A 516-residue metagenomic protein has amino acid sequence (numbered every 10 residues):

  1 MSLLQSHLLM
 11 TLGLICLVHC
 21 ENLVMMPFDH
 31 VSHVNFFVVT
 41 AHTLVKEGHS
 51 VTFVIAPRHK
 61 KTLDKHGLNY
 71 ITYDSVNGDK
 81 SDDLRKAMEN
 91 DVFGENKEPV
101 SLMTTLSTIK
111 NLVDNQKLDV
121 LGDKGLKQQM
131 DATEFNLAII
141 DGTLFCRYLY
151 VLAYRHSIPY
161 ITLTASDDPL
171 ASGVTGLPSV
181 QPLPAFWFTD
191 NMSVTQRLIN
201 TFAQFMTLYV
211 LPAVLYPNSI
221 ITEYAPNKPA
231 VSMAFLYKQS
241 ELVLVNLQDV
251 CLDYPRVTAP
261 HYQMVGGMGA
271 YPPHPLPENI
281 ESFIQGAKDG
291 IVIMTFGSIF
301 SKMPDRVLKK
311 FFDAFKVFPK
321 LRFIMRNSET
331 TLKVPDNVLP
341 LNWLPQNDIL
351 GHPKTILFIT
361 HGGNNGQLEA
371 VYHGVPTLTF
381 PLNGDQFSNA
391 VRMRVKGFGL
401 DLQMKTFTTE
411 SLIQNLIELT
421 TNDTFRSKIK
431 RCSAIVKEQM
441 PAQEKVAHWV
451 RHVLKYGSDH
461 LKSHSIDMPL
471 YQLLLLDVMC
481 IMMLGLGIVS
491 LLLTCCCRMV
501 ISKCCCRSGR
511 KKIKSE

Functional and structural regions predicted by a protein language model:
S2-C20: Cleavable N-terminal signal peptides of Sec/SRP-targeted secreted and luminal proteins
M25-V38, F300-S301: A short, glycine/small-residue-rich beta-strand->loop->alpha-helix junction that serves as a flexible
D29, V45-K320, L332-D336, W343 (+2 more regions): Nucleotide-sugar-dependent glycosyltransferase catalytic domains
V34-V45, H59: Short amphipathic alpha-helix
I140, N342-A390: A donor-sugar binding/catalytic signature common to diverse glycosyltransferases and related nucleotide-sugar
Y154, A370-V371, R394: Short alpha-helix at the nucleotide-sugar/activated-sugar donor binding site of glycosyltransferases and closely
V338-L339, T377, V395-M404: A short acidic/histidine/glycine-rich donor-binding loop in glycosyltransferase catalytic cores
F407-T424: C-terminal "capping" alpha-helix adjacent to the active site of nucleotide-linked donor transferases in cell-envelope
